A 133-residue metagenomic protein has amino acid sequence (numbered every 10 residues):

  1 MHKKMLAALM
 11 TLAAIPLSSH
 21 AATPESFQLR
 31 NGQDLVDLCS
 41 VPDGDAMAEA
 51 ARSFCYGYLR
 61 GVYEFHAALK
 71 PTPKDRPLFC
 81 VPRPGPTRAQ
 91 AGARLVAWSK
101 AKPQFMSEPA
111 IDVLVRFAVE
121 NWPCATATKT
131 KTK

Functional and structural regions predicted by a protein language model:
M1-K4: Positively charged n-region of N-terminal signal peptides that target proteins for export
A7-P16: Bacterial N-terminal signal peptides
L17-T23: Sec/Tat signal peptide C-region and signal peptidase I cleavage site
F27-V96: Short N-proximal segments of mature Sec-exported proteins
V62-P73, K102, M106, N121-A125: Amphipathic alpha-helical interaction segments
V81, G85, A101-E108: Short gly/ser-rich anion-binding loops that grip negatively charged ligand groups
Q90-W98, M106, A110-V115: Helix-rich interaction surfaces within compact, conserved domain-sized segments that mediate assembly or partner
E108-K133: C-terminal partner/receptor-binding element of secreted or periplasmic proteins
